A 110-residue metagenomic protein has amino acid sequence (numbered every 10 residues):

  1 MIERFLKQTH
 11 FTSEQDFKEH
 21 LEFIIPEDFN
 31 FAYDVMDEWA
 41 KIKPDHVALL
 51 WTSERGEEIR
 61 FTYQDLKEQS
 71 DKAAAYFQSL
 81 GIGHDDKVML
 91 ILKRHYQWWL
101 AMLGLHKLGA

Functional and structural regions predicted by a protein language model:
M1-Q8, E27-L49: A short N-terminal helical cap/helix-turn-helix that marks the beginning of AMP-binding/adenylate-forming
T12-L21: Short, contiguous pre-domain boundary segments
L21-E22, D37, Q64: Short alpha-helical interface patches
E22-E27, R94: Active-site diphosphate/adenylate-binding microenvironment
D45, L49-L103: Conserved AMP-binding/adenylate-forming core of the ANL superfamily
H106: Anion (oxyanion) recognition and catalysis
G109: Structured binding elements
